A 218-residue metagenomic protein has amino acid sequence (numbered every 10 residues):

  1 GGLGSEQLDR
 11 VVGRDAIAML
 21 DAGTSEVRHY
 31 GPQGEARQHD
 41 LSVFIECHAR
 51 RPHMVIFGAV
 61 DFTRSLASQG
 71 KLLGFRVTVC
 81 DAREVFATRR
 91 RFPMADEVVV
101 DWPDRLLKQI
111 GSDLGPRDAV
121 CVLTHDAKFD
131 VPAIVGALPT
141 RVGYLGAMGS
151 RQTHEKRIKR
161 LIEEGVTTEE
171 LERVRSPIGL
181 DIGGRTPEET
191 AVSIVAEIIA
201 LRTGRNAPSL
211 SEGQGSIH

Functional and structural regions predicted by a protein language model:
G1-A82, F86-V99, I110-D118, T153 (+3 more regions): Segments forming oxygen-rich coordination pockets for charged ligands
E6, R10, T24, V60 (+7 more regions): Electropositive phosphate-/nucleotide-binding environments in soluble metabolic enzymes
F57, V122-T124, R175-P177: Short beta-strand segments
C80, A119-V120, T124-K128, V135-L161: ADP-ribose/adenylate-binding Rossmann-like module
D101-L107, K128: Conserved SAM/SAH-binding loop
V142, M148-H218: Adenosine-phosphate binding glycine-rich loop
